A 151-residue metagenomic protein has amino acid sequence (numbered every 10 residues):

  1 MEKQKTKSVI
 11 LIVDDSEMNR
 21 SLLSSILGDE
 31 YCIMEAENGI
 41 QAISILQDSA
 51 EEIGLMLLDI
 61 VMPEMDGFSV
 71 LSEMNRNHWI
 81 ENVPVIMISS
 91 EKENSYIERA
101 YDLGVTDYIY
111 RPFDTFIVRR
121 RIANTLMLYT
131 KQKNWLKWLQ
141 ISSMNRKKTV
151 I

Functional and structural regions predicted by a protein language model:
K3-V9, S16-E35, Q47: Two-component/phosphorelay signaling modules centered on CheY-like receiver
D14, D59, S89: Active-site residues of response regulator receiver
E35-L55: Acidic, metal-coordinating helix/loop segments flanking the phosphotransfer/catalytic sites of two-component signaling
L55-M56, S72, N82-K92: A short, hydrophobic beta-strand element within the central beta-sheet of small alpha/beta folds
M62: Receiver (REC) domain active-site loop signature in two-component systems and cognate sites in sensor histidine kinases
S95, F113-I122: C-terminal output helix
